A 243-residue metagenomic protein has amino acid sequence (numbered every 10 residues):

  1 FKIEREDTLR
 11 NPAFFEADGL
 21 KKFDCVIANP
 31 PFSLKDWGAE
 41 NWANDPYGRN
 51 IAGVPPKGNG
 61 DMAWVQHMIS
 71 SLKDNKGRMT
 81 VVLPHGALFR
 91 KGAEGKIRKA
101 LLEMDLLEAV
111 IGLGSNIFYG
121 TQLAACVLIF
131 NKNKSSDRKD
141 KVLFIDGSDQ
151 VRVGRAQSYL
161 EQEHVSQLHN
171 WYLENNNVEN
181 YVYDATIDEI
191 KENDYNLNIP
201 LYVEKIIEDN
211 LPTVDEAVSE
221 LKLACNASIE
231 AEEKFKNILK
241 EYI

Functional and structural regions predicted by a protein language model:
F1-T8: Conserved SAM-binding strand-loop segment of SAM-dependent methyltransferases
P12-I243: A conserved structural/catalytic subdomain of Rossmann-like adenosyl-cofactor enzymes
